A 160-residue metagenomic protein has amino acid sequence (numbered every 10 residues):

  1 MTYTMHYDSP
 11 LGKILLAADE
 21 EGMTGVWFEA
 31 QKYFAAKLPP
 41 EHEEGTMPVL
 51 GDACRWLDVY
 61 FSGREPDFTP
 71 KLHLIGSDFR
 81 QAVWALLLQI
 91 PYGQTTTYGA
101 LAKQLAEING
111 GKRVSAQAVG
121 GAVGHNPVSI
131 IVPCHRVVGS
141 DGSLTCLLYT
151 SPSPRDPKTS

Functional and structural regions predicted by a protein language model:
M1-Y3, P40-E41: Intrinsically disordered, low-complexity, charged terminal extensions of DNA damage-control enzymes
Y3-P10, R55, R64-S151, R155-P157: Nucleic acid-binding interface residues in structured DNA/RNA-binding domains, emphasizing the DNA-engaging scaffolds
K13-A18: Broad, structure-driven detector of short, well-ordered beta-strand segments within folded domains
E20-T69: Compact structured core domains
